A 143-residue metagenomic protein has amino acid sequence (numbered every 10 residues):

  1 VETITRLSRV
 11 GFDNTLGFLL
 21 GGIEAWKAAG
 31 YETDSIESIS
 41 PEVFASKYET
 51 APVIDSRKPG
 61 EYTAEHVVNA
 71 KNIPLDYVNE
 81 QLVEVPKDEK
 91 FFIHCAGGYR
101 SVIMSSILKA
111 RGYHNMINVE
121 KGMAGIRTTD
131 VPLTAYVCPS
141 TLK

Functional and structural regions predicted by a protein language model:
V1-K143: Rhodanese-like catalytic fold shared by cysteine-dependent sulfurtransferases and DSP/PTP-type phosphatases
